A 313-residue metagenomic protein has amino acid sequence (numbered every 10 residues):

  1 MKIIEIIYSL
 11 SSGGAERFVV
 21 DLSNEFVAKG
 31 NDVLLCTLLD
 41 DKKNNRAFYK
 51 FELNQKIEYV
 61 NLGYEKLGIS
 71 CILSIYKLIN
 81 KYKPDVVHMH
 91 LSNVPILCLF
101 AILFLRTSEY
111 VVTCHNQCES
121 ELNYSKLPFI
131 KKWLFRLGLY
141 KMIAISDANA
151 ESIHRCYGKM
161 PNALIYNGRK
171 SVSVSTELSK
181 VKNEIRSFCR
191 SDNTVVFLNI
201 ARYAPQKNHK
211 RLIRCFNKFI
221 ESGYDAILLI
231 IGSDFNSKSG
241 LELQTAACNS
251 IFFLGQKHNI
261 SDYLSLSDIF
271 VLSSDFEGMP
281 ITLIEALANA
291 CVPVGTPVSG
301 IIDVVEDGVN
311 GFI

Functional and structural regions predicted by a protein language model:
M1-I313: Membrane-interface segments of envelope glycosyltransferases acting on lipid-linked substrates or membrane lipids
